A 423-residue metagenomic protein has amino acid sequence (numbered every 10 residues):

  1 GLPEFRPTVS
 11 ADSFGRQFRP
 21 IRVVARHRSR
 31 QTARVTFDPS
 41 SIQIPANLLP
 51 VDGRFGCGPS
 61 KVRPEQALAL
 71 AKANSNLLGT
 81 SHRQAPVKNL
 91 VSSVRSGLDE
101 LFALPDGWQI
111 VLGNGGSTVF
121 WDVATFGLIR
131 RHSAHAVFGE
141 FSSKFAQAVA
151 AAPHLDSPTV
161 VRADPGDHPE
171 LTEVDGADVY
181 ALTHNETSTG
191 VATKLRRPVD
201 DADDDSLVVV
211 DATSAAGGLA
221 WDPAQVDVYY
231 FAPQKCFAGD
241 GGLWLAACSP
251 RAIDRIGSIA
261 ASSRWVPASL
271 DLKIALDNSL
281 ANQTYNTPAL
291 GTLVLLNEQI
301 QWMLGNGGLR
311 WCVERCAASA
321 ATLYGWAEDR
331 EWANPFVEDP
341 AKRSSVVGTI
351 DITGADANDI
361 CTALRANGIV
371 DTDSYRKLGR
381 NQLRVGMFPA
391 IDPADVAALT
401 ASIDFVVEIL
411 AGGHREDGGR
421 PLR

Functional and structural regions predicted by a protein language model:
T36-S81: N-terminal "arm"/small-domain region of PLP-dependent enzymes with the aminotransferase-like
N47, D52, K377, N381-R423: PLP-dependent enzyme catalytic core of the Aspartate aminotransferase-like
K61, Q234-Y324: Active-site C-terminal subdomain of aminotransferase-like
N74-V123, K144-A148: Conserved N-terminal alpha-helix of the aminotransferase class I/II PLP-enzyme fold
L128-F141: Conserved PLP-anchoring active-site segment centered on the Schiff-base-forming lysine
A163-G217, V228: Active-site phosphate-binding strand-loop segment of PLP-dependent enzymes
P223-Q234, W244: Conserved active-site segment immediately N-terminal to the catalytic lysine that forms the internal aldimine
N334-L364: Conserved PLP-binding catalytic core of the aspartate aminotransferase-like
